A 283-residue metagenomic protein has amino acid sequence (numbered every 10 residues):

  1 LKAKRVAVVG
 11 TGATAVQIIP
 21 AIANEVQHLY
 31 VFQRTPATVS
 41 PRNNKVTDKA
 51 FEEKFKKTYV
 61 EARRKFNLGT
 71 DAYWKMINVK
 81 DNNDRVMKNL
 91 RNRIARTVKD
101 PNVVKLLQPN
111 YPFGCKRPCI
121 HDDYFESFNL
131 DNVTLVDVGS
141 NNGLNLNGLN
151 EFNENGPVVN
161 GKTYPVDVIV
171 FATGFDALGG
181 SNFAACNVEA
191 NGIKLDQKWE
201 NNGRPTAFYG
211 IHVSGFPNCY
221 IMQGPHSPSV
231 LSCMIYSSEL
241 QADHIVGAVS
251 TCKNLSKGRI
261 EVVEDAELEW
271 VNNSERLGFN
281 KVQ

Functional and structural regions predicted by a protein language model:
L1-R96, V133, Y164, S214-S274 (+1 more regions): Rossmann-like dinucleotide-binding core of oxidoreductases
T11-A13, T35, G161-S181: Glycine-/small-residue-rich beta->alpha transition segments that form the dinucleotide
T38-P41, G114-R117, G143-N145, N150-E151 (+2 more regions): Flexible loop/turn segments at secondary-structure boundaries
V104-P118: Helix-loop-beta segment of a Rossmann-like dinucleotide-binding subdomain
V133-V159: A conserved short coil-to-beta-strand element within the FAD-binding core of flavoproteins
V168, A172-C252: Glycine/threonine-rich phosphate-binding loop and adjacent beta-strand/alpha-helix elements that clamp
